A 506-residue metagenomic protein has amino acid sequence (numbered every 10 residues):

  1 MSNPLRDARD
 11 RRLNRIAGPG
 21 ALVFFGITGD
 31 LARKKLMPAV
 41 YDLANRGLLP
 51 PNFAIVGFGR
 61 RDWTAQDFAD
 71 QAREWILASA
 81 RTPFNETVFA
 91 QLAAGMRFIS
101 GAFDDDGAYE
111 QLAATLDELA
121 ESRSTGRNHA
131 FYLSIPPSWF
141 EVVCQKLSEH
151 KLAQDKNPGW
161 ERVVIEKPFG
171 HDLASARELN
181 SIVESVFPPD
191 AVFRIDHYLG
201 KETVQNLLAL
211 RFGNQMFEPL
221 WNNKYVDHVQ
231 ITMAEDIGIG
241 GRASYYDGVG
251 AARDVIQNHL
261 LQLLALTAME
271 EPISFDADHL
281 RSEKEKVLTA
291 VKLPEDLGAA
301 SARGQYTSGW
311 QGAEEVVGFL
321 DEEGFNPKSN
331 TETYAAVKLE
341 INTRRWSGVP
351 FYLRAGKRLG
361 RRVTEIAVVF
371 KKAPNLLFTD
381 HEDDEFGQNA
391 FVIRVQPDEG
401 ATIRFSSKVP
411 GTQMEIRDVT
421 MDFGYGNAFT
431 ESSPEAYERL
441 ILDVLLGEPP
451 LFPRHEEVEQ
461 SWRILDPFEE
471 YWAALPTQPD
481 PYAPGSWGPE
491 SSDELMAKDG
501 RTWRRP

Functional and structural regions predicted by a protein language model:
M1-I165, F169-P506: Secretory/organelle targeting and membrane-embedding segments
